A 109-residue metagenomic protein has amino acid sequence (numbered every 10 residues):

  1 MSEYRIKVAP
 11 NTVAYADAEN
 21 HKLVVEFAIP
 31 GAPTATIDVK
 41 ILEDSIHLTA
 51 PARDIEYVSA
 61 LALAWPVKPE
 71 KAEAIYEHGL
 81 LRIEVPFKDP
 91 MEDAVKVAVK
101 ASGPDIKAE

Functional and structural regions predicted by a protein language model:
M1-E109: Alpha-crystallin/small heat shock protein
